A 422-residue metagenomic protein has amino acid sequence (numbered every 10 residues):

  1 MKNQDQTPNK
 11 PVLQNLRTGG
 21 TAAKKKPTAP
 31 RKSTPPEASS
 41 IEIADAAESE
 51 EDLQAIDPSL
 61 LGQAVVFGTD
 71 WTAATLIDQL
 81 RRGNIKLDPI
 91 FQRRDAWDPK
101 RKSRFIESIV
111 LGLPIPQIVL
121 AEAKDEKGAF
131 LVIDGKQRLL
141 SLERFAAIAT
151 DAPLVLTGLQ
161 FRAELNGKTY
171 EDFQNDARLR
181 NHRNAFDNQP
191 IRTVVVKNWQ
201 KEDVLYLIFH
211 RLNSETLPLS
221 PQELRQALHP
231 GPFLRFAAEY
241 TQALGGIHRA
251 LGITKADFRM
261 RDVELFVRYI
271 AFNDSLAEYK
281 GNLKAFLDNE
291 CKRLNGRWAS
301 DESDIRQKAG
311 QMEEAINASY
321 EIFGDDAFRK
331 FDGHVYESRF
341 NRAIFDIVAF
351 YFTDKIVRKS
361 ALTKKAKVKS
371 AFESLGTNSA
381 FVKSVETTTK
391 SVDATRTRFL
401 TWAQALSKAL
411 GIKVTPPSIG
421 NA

Functional and structural regions predicted by a protein language model:
M1-P35: Polybasic, lysine-enriched low-complexity intrinsically disordered terminal tails
P11, S39-S40, A46: Intrinsically disordered, proline/Ser/Thr-rich N-terminal regulatory segments of eukaryotic membrane-proximal signaling
V12, G83-N84: Extracellular/lumenal mucin-like low-complexity stalks
R17-T18, V66, L165, F331: Intrinsically disordered, low-complexity segments enriched in small/polar residues
A23-K32, I43-D78, K86-N289, K369 (+3 more regions): Basic- and aromatic-enriched surface patches that contact anionic nucleotides/nucleic acids
T34, S39-E42, A343: Exposed, low-complexity/repetitive linear segments and helix-based recognition motifs, biased toward charged/polar
F266, I270-A422: C-terminal subdomains that position terminal phosphate/3'-OH groups for nucleotidyl transfer/ligation, primarily on
